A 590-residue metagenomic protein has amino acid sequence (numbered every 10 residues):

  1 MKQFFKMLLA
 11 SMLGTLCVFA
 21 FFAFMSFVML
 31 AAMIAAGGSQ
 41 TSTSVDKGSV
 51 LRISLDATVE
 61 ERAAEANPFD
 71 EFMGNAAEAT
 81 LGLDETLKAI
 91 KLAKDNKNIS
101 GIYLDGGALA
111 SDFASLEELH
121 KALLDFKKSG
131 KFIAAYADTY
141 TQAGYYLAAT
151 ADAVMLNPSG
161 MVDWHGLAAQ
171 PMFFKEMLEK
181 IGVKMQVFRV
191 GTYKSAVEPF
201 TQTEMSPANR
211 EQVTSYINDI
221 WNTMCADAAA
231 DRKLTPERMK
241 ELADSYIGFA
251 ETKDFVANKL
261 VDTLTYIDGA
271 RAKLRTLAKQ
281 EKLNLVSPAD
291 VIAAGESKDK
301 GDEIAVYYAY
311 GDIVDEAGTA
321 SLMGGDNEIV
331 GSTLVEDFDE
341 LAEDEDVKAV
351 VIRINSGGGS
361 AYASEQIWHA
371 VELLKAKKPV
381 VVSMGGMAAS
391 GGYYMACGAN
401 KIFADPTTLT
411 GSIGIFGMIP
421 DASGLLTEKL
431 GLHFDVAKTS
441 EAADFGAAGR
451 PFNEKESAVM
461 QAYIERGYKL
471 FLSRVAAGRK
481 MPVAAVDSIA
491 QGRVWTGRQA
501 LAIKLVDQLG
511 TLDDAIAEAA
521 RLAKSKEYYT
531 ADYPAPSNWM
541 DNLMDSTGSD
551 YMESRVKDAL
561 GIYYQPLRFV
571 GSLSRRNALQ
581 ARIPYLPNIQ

Functional and structural regions predicted by a protein language model:
K2-R52, E61, S100, D125-F132 (+2 more regions): Flexible, low-complexity junctional segments that flank or bridge functional domains
S42, S49-P171, S297-L425: Cleft-lining beta-strand/loop regions that shape enzyme active-site pockets
Y136-D138, F188-V190, V286-P288, S383 (+2 more regions): Conserved beta-strand termini and adjacent loop/short-helix elements that scaffold enzyme active sites in alpha/beta
P171, K175-K273, S423-L509, D513-A519 (+2 more regions): Charged, glycine-interspersed solvent-exposed loop segments at helix/strand-loop junctions that cap or gate access
G301-I304, Y308-E345, Y463, P534-Q590: Intrinsic disorder and flexible/low-complexity segments
Y308-G311, I354-S356, M384-G386, P406-T408 (+8 more regions): Active-site proximal loops enriched in glycine and acidic residues that flank catalytic Cys/His/Asp and coordinate
R353, R521-P534: C-terminal recognition in membrane/secretory proteostasis and scaffolding
A361-Q366, Q499-A502, M544-S546: Short glycine/threonine-rich loop-to-helix capping motif typified by GTGT followed within a few residues by an Asp-Pro
